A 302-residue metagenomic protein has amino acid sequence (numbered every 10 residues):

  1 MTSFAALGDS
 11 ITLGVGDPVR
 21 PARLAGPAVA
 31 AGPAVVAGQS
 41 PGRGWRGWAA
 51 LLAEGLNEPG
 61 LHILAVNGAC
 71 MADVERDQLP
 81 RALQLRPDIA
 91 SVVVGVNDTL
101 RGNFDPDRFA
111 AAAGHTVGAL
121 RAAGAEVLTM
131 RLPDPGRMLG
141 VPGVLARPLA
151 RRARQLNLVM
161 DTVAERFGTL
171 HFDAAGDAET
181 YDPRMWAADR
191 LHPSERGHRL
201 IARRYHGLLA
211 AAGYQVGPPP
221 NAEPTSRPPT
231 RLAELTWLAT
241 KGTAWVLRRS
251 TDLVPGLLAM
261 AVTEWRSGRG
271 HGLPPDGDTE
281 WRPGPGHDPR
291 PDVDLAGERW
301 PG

Functional and structural regions predicted by a protein language model:
M1-N67, L79-R86, D294-A296, P301: Serine-esterase "nucleophile elbow" of acetyl-processing enzymes
L13-V19, M71-R108, D134-P135: Oxyanion-hole/transition-state-stabilizing segment in secreted/luminal serine hydrolases and related acyltransferases
S40-G44, F104-F109, V144-Q155, D189 (+1 more regions): Alpha-helix N-cap and loop-to-helix initiation/capping positions
A65, R131, D173-G176: Residue-level recognition of beta-strand->loop/alpha-helix junctions
A113-V117, N157: Generic structural signal for well-ordered alpha-helices, preferentially at hydrophobic/aromatic core positions
A122-V127: A short helix->loop->beta-strand "cap" motif at the edges of active sites that frequently abuts
R137-A174, E195: Substrate-gating cap/lid alpha-helix
R166, D189-H192, R196-G302: Conserved catalytic region of serine esterases and O-acyltransferases that act on ester linkages in lipids
